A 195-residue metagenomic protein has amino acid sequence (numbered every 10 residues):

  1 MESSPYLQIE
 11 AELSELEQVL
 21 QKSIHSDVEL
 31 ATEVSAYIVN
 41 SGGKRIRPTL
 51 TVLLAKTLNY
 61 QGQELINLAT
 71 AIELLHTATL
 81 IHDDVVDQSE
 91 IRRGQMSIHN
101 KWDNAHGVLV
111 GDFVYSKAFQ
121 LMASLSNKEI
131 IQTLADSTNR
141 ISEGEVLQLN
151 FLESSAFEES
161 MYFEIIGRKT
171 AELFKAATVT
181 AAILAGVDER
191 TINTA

Functional and structural regions predicted by a protein language model:
M1-K22: N-terminal amphipathic/basic leader segments beginning at the initiator methionine
S14-E15, Q21-A195: Mg2+-dependent prenyl diphosphate-binding active-site environment of isoprenoid biosynthetic enzymes
